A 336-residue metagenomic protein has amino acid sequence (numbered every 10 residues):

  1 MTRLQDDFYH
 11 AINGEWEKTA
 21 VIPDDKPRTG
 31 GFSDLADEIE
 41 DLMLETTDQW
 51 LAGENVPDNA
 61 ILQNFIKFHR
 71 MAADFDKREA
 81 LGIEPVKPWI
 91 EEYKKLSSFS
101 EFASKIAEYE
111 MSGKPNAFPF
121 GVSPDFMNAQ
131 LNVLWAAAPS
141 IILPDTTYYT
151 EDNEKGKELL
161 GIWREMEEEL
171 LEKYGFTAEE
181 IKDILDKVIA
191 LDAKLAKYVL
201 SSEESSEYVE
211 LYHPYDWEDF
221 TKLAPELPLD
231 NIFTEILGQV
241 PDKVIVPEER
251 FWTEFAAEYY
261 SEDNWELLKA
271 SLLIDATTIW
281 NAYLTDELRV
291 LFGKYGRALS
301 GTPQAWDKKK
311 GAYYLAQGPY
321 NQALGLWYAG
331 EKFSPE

Functional and structural regions predicted by a protein language model:
M1, D7-H10, E15-W16, V21 (+4 more regions): Residue-level preference for alpha-helix termini and adjacent loops
M1-L4, F126-N128: Extracellular/periplasmic catalytic domains that process cell-envelope and extracellular macromolecules
R3-D7, A11-K77: Active-site-surrounding "flap" and adjacent substrate/cofactor-binding loops of secreted or lumenal enzymes, prototyped
T47-E336: Noncatalytic, helix-rich "gating/capping" subdomain that lines the substrate-entry/channel surface of large enzyme
